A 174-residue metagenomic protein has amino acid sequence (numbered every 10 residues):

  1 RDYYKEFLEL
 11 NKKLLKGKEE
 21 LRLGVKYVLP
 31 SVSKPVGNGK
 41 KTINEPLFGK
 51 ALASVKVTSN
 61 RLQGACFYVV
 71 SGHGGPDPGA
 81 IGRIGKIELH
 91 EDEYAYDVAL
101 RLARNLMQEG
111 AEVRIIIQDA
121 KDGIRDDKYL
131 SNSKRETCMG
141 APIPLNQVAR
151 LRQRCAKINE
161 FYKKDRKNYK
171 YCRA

Functional and structural regions predicted by a protein language model:
R1-A174: Catalytic-site microenvironment of enzymes that process N-acetyl-hexosamine-containing cell-wall polysaccharides
